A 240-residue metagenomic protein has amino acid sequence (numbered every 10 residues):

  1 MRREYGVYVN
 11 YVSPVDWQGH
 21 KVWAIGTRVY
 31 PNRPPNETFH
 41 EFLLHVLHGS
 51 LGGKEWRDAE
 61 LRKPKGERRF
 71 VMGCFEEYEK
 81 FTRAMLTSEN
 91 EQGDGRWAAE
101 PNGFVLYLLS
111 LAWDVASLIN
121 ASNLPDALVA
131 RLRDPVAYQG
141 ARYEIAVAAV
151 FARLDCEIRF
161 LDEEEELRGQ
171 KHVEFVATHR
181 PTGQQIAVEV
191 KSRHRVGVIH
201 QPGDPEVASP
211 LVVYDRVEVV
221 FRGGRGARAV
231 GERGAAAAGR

Functional and structural regions predicted by a protein language model:
M1-R33, G52-E67, R83, E89-Y107 (+2 more regions): Metal-dependent nuclease catalytic core centered on acidic motifs
E4, E144, E174, E189: Acidic-residue sensor for enzyme active/binding pockets
F42-V46, C74-E77, F81-A84, L111-D114 (+2 more regions): Charge-rich, solvent-exposed alpha-helical interaction surfaces
L124-L161, D215-A238: Acidic-basic catalytic patches of nuclease active cores, encompassing PD-(D/E)XK and other metal-cofactor nuclease
A137, D162-L167, R193-R195: Short acidic/polar capping segments at secondary-structure boundaries
F151, F175-H179, Q184-S192: Conserved catalytic cores of phosphodiester-cleaving nucleases, focusing on short active-site segments
R153-T178: A short acidic/basic microdomain associated with nuclease active sites
